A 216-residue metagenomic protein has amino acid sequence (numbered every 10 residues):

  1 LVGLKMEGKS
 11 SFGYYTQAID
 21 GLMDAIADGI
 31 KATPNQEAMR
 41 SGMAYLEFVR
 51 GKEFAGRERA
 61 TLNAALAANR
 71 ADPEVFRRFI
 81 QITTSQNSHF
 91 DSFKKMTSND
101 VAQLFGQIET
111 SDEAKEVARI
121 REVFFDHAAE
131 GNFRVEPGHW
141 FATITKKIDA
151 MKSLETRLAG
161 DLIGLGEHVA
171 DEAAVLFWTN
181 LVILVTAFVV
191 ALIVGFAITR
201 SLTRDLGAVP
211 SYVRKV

Functional and structural regions predicted by a protein language model:
L1-T203: Hydrophobic alpha-helical segments
T199-V216: Membrane-proximal alpha-helical signal-transduction linkers
